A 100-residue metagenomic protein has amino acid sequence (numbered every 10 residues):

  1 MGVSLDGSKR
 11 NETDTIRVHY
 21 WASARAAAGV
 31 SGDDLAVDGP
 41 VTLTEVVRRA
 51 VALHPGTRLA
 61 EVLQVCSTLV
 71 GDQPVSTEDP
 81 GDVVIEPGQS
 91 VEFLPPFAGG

Functional and structural regions predicted by a protein language model:
M1-G99: Ubiquitin-like/PB1-type beta-grasp interaction modules and other compact soluble beta-rich domains
